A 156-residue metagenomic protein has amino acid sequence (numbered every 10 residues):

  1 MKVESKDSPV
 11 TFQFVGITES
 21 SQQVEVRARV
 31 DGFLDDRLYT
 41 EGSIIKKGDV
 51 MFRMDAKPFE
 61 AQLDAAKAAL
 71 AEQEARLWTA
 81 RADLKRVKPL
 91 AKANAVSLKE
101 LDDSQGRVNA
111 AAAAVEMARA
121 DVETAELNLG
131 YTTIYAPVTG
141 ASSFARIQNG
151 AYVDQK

Functional and structural regions predicted by a protein language model:
M1-V15: Acidic, gly/proline-rich low-complexity N-terminal segments at the extreme N terminus
V10-Q13, E25-Q155: Amphipathic alpha-helical coiled-coil/rod segments that serve as protein-protein coupling scaffolds
T18-S20: Structural recognition of beta-strand segments within beta-rich domains
